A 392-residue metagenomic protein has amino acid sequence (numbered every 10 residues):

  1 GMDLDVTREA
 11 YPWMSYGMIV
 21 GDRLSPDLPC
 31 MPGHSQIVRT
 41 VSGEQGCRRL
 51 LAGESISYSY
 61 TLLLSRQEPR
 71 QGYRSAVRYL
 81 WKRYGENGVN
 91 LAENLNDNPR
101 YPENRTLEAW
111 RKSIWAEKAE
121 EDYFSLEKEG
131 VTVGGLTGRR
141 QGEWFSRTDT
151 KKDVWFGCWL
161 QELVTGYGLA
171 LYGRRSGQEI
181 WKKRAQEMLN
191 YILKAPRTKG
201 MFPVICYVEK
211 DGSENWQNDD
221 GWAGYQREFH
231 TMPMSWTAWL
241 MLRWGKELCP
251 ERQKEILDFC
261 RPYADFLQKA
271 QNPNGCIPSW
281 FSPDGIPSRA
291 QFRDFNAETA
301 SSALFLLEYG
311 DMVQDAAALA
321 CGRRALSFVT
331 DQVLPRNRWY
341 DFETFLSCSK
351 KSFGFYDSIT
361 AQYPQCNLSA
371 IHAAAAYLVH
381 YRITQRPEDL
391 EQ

Functional and structural regions predicted by a protein language model:
G1-E93: Beta-strand-rich recognition/accessory modules
R39-R49, W144-E162, W216-S235, D284-S301 (+3 more regions): Solvent-exposed loop and edge beta-strand segments that line ligand/cofactor-binding and catalytic clefts
Q67-G157, Q186-E187, Y191-G221, F266-F281 (+1 more regions): Low-complexity, Ser/Thr/Pro/Gly-enriched N-terminal "stalk/linker" regions
N96-W115, G166, E179-L193, A238-L242 (+5 more regions): Hydrophobic core segments within long, regular secondary-structure runs in both alpha- and beta-rich folds
E108-W110, I114-F124, V313, R324-K350 (+1 more regions): Non-catalytic carbohydrate-binding regions of carbohydrate-active enzymes
S146-T198, D219-S235, E247-D265, A316 (+1 more regions): Aromatic- and glycine-enriched glycan-recognition loops and surfaces that form the carbohydrate-binding subsites
L163-E179, W236-Q253, S301-A316, A361 (+1 more regions): Well-ordered alpha-helical scaffold segments within catalytic/enzyme domains
A264, Q268-F292, V333, R338-A361: Core solenoid repeat modules with strong leucine/isoleucine-rich periodicity, prominently canonical LRR arrays but also
